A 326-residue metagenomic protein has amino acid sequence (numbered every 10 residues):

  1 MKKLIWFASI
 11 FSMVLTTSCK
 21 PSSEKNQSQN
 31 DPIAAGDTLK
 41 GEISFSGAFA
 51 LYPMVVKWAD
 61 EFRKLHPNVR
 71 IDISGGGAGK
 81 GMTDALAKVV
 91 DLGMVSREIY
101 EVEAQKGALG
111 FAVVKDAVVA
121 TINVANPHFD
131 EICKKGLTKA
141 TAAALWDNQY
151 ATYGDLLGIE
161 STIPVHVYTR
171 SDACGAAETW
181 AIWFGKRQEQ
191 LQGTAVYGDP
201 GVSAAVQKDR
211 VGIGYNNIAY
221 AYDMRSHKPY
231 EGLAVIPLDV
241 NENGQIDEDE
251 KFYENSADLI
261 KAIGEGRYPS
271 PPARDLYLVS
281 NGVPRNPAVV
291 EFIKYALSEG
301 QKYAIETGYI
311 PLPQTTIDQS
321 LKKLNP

Functional and structural regions predicted by a protein language model:
M1-L4: Positively charged n-region of N-terminal signal peptides that target proteins for export
W6-F7, E24: Short amphipathic alpha-helical "recognition" segments used for binding
A8-L15: Bacterial N-terminal signal peptides
C19-P326: Flexible loop/hinge segments at secondary-structure junctions
